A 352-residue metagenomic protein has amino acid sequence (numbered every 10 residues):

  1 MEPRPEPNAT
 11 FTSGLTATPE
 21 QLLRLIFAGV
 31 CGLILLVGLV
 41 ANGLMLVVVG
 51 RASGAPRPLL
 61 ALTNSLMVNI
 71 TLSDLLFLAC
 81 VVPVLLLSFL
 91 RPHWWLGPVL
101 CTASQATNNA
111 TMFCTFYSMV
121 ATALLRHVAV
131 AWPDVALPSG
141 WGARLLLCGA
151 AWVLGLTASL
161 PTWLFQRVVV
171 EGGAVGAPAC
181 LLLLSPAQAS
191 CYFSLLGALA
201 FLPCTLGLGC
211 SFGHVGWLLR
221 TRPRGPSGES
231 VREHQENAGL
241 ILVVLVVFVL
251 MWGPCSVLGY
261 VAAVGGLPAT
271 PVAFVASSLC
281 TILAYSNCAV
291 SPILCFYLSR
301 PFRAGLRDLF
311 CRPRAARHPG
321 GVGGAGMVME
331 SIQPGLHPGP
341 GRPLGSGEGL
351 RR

Functional and structural regions predicted by a protein language model:
M1-T18, G173, R224-Q235, R300-R352: Intrinsically disordered regulatory tails of 7TM GPCRs
E6-A17, F89, W94-A106, A110 (+3 more regions): Loop architecture of class A 7-transmembrane GPCRs
E20-G32, P58-T122, A129-L137: Extracellular TM2-ECL1-early TM3 structural module of rhodopsin-like
L23-A52, G209: First transmembrane helix
P56, L60-L62, L66-S73, L184 (+1 more regions): Intracellular effector-coupling site of seven-transmembrane GPCRs, centered on the ICL3-to-TM6 transition
L76, T111-A121, V128, W132-P178 (+2 more regions): Fourth transmembrane helix
N108, S194-F201, C255-C295: Extracellular loop 3-seventh transmembrane helix
L250, V257-Y260, S278-G326: Seventh transmembrane helix
